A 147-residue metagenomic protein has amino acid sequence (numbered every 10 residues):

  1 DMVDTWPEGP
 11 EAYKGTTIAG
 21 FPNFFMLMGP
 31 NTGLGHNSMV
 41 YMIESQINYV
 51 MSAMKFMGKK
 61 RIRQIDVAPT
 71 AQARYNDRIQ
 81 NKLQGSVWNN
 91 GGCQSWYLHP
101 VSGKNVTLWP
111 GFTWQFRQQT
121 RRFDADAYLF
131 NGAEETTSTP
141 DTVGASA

Functional and structural regions predicted by a protein language model:
D1-T32: Glycine-rich loop(s) and the adjacent beta-strand/alpha-helix scaffold that form part
A12, F25-A147: C-terminal, flexible cofactor-proximal segment of oxidoreductases
